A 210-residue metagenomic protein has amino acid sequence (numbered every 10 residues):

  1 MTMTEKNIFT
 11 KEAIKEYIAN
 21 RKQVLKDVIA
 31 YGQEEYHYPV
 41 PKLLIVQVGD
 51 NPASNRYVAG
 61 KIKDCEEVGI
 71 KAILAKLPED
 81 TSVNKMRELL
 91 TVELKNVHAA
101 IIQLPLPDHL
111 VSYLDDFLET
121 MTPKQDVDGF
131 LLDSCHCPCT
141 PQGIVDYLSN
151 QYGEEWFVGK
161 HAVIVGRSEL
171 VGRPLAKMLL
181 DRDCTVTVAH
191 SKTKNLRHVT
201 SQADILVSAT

Functional and structural regions predicted by a protein language model:
T2-V46: Charged, compositionally biased N-terminal leader segments and the immediate start of the first structured element
K6, K11, K15, A19 (+3 more regions): Anion-binding alpha/beta catalytic cores of soluble intermediary-metabolism enzymes, centered on
Y31-L43, G49-E67: N-terminal glycine-rich anion-binding loops that anchor highly charged ligand groups
Q47, I101-P105, V165: Short beta-strand segments
V48-G60, P138-T210: Glycine-rich phosphate/diphosphate-binding loop of Rossmann-like nucleotide-binding domains
C65-E79, V186-A189: Short beta-strand elements in bilobed, periplasmic/extracellular small-molecule ligand-binding domains
K85-N96: Short, well-structured alpha-helical segments in soluble
